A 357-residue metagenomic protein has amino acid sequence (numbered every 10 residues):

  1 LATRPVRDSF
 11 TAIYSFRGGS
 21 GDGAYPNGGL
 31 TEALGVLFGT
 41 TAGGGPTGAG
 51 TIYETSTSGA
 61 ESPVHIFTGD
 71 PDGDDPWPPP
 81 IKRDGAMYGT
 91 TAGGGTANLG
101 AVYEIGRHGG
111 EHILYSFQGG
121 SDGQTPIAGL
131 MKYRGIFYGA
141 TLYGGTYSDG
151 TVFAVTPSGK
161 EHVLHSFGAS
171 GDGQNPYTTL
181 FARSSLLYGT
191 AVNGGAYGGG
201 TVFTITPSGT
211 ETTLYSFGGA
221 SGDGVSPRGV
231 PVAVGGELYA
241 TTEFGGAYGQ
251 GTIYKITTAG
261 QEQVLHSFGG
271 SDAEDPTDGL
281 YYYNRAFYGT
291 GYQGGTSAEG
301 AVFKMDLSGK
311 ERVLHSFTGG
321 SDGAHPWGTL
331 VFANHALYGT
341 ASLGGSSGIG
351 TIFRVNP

Functional and structural regions predicted by a protein language model:
L1-P357: Extracellular beta-propeller repeat domains
